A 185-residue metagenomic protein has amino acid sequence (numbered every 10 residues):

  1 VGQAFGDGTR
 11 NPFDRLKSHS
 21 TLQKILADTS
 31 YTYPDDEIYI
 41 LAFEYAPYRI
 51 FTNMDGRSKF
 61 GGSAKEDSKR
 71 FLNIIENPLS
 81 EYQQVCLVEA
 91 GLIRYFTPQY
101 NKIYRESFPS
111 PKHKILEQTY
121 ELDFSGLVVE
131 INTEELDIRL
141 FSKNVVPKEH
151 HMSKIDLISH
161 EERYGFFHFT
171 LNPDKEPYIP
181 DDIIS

Functional and structural regions predicted by a protein language model:
V1-S185: Boundary/linker segments flanking structured domains
